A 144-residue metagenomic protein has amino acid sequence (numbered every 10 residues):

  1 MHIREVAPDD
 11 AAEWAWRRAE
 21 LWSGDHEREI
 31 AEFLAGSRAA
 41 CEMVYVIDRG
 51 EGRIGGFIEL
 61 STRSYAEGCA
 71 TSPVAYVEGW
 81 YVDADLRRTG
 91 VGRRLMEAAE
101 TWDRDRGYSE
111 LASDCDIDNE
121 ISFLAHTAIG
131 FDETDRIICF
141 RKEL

Functional and structural regions predicted by a protein language model:
M1-W14: A short beta-loop-alpha structural element at the N-terminal edge of CoA-dependent acyl/N-acetyltransferase catalytic
A11, A15-R28, G68: Helix-loop element at the rim of GNAT/NAT acetyltransferase active sites that forms part of the acceptor-substrate
S23-R49: Active-site rim helix/loop that mediates acceptor-substrate recognition in acyltransferases
V46, R53-T62, Y76, Y81: Conserved beta-strand in the GNAT
T71-A84, I138: Conserved acetyl-CoA binding element of GNAT-fold acetyltransferases
V82, R88-T101, A128: Conserved acetyl-CoA-binding loop-helix of GNAT-fold acetyltransferases
R93, D105, I117-R136: Conserved active-site alpha-helix within GNAT-family acetyltransferase domains
D103-C115: Conserved GNAT acetyl-CoA-binding A-motif
